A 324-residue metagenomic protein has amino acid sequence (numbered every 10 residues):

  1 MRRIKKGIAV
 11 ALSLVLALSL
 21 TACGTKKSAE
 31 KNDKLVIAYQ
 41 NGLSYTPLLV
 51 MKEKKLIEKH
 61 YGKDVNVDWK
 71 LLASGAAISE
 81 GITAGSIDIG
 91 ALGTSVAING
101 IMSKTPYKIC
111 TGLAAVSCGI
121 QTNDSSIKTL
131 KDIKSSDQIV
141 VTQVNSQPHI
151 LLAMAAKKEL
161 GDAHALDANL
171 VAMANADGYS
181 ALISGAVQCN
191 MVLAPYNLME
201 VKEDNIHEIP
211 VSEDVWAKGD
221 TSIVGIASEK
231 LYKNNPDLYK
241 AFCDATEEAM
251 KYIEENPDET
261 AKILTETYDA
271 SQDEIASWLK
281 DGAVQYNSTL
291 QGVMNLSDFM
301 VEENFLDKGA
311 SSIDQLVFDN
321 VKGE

Functional and structural regions predicted by a protein language model:
M1-K34, G323-E324: Short, low-complexity disordered leader/linker segments with a strong preference for bacterial N-terminal type II
E30-L35, K59-L71, S86, E159-M173 (+3 more regions): A local structural motif
K34-L56, G119, N123-M199, Q291-M294: Bilobed "Venus flytrap"/periplasmic-binding protein-like clamshell domains and structurally analogous long
L35-Y39, T105-L113, D132, D137-V141 (+1 more regions): A structural signal for short loop-to-beta-strand junctions that line the ligand-binding cleft of periplasmic/secreted
L43-S44, A73-G75, G85-I98, S103 (+7 more regions): Beta->alpha turn/N-cap motifs
S95-V96, H164-D167, V171, N175-I263: Pocket-lining segment of extracytoplasmic ligand-binding domains
K233-D307: Secondary-structure end/capping motifs
V301-E324: Conserved C-terminal helix/tail region of periplasmic/extracytoplasmic solute-binding proteins
